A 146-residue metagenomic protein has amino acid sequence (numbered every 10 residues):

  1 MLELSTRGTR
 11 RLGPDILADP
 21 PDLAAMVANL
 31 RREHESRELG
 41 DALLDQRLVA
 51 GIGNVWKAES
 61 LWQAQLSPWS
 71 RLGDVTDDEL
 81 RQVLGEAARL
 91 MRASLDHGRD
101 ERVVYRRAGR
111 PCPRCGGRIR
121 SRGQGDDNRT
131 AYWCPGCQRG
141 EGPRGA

Functional and structural regions predicted by a protein language model:
M1-Q63: Phosphate/anion-contacting hairpin/loop surfaces
D45, Y105-G109, T130-W133: Short metal-coordination and nucleic-acid-contact micro-motifs, chiefly zinc-binding Cys/His arrays
N54-R106: A broadly conserved sequence feature marking short terminus-proximal activation segments in nucleic acid-centric
C112-C115, C134-C137: Short cysteine-rich clusters marking metal-coordination/redox-active sites
S121-R122, P143: Short, non-ligating residues that shape and space the ligands of small metal-coordination modules and catalytic
G123-A131: Short linker/helix segments within small regulatory modules
Q138-A146: Short metal-binding segments enriched for Cys and/or His
